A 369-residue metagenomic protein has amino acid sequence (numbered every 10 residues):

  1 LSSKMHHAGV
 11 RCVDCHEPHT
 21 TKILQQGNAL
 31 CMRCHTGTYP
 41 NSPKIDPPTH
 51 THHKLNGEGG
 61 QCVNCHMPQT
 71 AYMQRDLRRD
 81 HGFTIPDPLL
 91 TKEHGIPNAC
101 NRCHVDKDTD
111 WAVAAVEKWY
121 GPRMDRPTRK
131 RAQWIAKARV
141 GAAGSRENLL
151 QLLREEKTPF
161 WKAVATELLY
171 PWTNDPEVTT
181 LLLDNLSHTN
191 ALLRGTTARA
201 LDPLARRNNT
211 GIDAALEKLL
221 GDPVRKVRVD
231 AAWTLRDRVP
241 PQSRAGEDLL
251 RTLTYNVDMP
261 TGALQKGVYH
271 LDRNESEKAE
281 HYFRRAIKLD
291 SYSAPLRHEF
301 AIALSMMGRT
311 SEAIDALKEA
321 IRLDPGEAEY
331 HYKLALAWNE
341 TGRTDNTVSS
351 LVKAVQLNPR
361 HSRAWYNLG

Functional and structural regions predicted by a protein language model:
L1-A163, W172, P223: Primarily the internal scaffold of c-type cytochrome electron-transfer domains, especially repeated/multiheme c-type
A142-L153, N174-S187, R206-L219, P241-R251 (+1 more regions): Amphipathic alpha-helical scaffolding segments comprising HEAT/armadillo-like alpha-solenoid repeats
A191-R194, R225, P260, A294-P295 (+2 more regions): Helix-start (N-cap) detector for alpha-helical repeat units in TPR-like alpha-solenoids, especially tetratricopeptide
T252, R285-A286, E319-A320, K353-A354: Canonical positions in the second alpha-helix
